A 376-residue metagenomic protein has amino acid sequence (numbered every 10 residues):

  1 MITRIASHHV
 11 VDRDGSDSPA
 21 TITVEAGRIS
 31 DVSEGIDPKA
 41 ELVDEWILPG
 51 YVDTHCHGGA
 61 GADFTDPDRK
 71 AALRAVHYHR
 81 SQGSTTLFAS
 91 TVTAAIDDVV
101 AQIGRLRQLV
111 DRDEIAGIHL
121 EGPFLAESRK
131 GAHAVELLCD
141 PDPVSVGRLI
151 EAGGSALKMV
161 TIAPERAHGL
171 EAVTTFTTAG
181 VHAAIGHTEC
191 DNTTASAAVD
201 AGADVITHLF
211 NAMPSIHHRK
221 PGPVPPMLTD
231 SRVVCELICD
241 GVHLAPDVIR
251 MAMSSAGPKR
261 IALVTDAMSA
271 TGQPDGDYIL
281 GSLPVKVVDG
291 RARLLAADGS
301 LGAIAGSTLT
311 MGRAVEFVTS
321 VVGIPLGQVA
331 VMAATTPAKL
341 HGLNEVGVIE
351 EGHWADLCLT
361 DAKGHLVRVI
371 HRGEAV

Functional and structural regions predicted by a protein language model:
M1-I36, I370, E374-A375: N-terminal metal-binding scaffold of metallo-dependent hydrolase/deaminase domains
T3-I5, E34-R69, L73, H77: Replace "His-x-His-based motif
H8, V348-V376: C-terminal cap of metal-dependent C-N hydrolases
H55, L120, F176, I206 (+2 more regions): Conserved, mostly hydrophobic/aromatic
H57, L73-Q102, E114-A126, G154-E165 (+3 more regions): Divalent metal-dependent hydrolysis catalytic cores, especially in the metallo-beta-lactamase
R69, H77-F88, A126-G154, A197-L209 (+3 more regions): Active-site gating loops and adjacent loop-to-helix segments of metal-dependent hydrolytic enzymes
G147, E151-D275: Active-site core of metal-dependent hydrolases
P226-C235, G241, M253-T265, T271-H353 (+1 more regions): His/Asp/Glu-enriched, well-ordered alpha-helical/loop segment that forms or immediately abuts the divalent-metal
